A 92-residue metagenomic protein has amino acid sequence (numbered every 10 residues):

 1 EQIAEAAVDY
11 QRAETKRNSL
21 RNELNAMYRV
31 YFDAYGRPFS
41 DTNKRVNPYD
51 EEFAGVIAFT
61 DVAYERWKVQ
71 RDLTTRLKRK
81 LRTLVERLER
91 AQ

Functional and structural regions predicted by a protein language model:
E1-Q11, D50-F53, I57, Q92: Short, charge-rich amphipathic alpha-helices with coiled-coil/heptad character
E1-Y28, V62-V69: Short, charge/polar-rich alpha-helical segments
A4, N25-Y28, I57, K78 (+1 more regions): Generic detector of well-ordered alpha-helical segments enriched in charged/polar residues, highlighting helical
K16-E52: Extended alpha-helical coiled-coil "stalk/arm" regions that act as elongated linkers or oligomerization scaffolds
D41-D72: Short, glycine/alanine-rich amphipathic alpha-helical segment that often forms an alpha-turn-alpha hairpin
V62-Q92: Short, compact, well-ordered microdomains
